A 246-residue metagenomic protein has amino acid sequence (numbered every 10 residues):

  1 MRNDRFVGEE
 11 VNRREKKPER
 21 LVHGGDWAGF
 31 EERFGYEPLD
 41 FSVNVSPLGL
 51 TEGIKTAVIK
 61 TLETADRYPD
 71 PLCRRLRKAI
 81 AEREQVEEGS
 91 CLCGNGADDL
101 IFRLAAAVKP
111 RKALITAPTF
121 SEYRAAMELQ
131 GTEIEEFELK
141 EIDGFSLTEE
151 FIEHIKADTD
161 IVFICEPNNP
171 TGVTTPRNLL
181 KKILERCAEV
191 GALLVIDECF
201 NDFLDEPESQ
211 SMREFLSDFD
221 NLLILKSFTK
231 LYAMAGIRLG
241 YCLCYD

Functional and structural regions predicted by a protein language model:
R2-R67: N-terminal "arm"/small-domain region of PLP-dependent enzymes with the aminotransferase-like
N3-D4, L72, Q85, S217-D246: Conserved core segment of the aminotransferase class I/II
G8, A106-I164: PLP-dependent aminotransferase-like
N44-P47, A97, F120, E166-P170 (+2 more regions): Short glycine-rich anion-binding loops that position phosphate/pyrophosphate groups of nucleotides and phosphorylated
P69, A81-R103: Short loop-beta-helix segment that forms the pyridoxal 5′-phosphate
E87-C91, K112, E198, D220-N221: Short acidic capping loops at alpha-helix termini that bridge into adjacent secondary structure
E128, F145-D158, P170-L194, E198-L231: Active-site pre-lysine segment of PLP-dependent enzymes
